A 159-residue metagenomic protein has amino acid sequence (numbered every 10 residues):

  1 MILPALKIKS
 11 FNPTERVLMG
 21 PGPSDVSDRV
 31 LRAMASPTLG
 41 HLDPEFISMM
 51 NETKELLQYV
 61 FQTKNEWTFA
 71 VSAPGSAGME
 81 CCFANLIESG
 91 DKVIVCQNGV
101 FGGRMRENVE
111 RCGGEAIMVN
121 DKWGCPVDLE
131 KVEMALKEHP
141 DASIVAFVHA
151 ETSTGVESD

Functional and structural regions predicted by a protein language model:
M1-D43: N-terminal "arm"/small-domain region of PLP-dependent enzymes with the aminotransferase-like
A33-C81, V100, R104-E110: Conserved N-terminal alpha-helix of the aminotransferase class I/II PLP-enzyme fold
S72, N120, A146-H149: Short beta-strand segments
A84-S89, R111-C112: Alpha-helix C-terminal capping segments
I87-G103: Conserved PLP-anchoring active-site segment centered on the Schiff-base-forming lysine
Q97, V119-K122: Short beta->alpha connector loops at strand-helix junctions that form conserved, small/polar/Pro-enriched
R104-E115, K122, E133-A135: Active-site-proximal loop->helix
V127-D159: Active-site phosphate-binding strand-loop segment of PLP-dependent enzymes
